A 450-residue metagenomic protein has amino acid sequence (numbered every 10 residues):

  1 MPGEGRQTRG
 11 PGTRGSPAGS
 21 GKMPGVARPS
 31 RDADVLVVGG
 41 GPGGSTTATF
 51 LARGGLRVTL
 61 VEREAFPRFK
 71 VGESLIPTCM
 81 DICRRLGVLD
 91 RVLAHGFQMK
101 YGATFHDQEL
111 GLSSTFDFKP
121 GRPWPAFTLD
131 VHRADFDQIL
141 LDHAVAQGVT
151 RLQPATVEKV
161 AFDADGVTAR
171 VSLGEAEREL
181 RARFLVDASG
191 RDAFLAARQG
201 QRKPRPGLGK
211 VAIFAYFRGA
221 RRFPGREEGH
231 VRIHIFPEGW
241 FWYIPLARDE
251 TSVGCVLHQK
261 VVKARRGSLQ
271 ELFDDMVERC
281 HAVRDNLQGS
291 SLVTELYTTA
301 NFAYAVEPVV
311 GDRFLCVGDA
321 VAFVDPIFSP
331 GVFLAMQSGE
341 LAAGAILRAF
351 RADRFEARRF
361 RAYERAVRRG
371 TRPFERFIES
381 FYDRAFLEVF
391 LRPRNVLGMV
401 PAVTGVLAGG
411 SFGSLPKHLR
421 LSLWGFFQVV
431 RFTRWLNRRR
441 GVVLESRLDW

Functional and structural regions predicted by a protein language model:
R28-G41: Beta1/beta-strand and adjacent pyrophosphate-binding region of the FAD-binding site in flavoprotein oxidoreductases
G44-S45: N-terminal Rossmann-fold NAD(P) dinucleotide-binding loop
A52-V71: Glycine-rich FAD pyrophosphate-binding loop
K70-E109: N-terminal FAD cofactor-binding segment of flavoenzymes
G121-D142, K263-G267: Short beta-strand to alpha-helix junction loop
H143-V283: Predominantly flavin-linked oxidoreductase catalytic cores and closely associated redox partners
V261-A345, A357-R361: FAD/FMN-dependent oxidoreductases across multiple families
G344-W450: C-terminal helical "tail/cap" subdomain of flavin- and related membrane-associated enzymes
